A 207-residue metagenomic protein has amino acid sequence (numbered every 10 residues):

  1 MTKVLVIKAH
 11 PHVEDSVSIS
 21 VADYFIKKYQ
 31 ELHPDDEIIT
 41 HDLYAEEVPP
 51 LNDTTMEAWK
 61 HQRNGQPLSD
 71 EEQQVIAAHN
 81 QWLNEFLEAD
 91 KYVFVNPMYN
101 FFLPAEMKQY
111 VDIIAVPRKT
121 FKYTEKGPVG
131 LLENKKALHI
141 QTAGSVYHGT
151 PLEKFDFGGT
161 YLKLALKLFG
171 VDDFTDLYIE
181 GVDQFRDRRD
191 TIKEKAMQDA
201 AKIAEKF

Functional and structural regions predicted by a protein language model:
M1-N96, F101-A105, Q109-D112, V116 (+1 more regions): N-terminal beta1-alpha1-beta2 submodule of the flavodoxin-like/Rossmannoid cofactor-binding fold
T2, P34, N134-K136, V171: A short helix->loop->beta-strand "cap" motif at the edges of active sites that frequently abuts
A9, T142, I179: Cofactor-binding loop segments of dinucleotide-utilizing enzymes, especially the Rossmann-like FAD- and NAD(P)+-binding
P11-V13, S145-V146, D183-Q184: Short histidine/acidic/glycine/proline-rich micro-motifs that form metal- and phosphate-coordinating active-site loops
E72-I76, K119, F155, K193: A conditional alpha-helix N-cap/helix-loop micro-motif detector
V116-T124: Mobile cap/lid helix-loop segments that gate and shape the active-site cleft of serine hydrolases
Y123-L168: Short, glycine-/small-residue-rich phosphate/pyrophosphate-handling segment
G149-F207: Glycine-rich phosphate/pyrophosphate-binding loop and the adjoining helix
